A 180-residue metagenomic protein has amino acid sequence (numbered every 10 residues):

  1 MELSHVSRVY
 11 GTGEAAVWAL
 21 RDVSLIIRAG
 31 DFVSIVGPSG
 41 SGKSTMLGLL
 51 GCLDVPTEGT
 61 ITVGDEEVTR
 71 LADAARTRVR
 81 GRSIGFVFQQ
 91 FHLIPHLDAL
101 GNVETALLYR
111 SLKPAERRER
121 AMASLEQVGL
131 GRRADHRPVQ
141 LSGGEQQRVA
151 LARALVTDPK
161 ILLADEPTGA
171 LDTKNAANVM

Functional and structural regions predicted by a protein language model:
M1-M180: ABC family nucleotide-binding domain
